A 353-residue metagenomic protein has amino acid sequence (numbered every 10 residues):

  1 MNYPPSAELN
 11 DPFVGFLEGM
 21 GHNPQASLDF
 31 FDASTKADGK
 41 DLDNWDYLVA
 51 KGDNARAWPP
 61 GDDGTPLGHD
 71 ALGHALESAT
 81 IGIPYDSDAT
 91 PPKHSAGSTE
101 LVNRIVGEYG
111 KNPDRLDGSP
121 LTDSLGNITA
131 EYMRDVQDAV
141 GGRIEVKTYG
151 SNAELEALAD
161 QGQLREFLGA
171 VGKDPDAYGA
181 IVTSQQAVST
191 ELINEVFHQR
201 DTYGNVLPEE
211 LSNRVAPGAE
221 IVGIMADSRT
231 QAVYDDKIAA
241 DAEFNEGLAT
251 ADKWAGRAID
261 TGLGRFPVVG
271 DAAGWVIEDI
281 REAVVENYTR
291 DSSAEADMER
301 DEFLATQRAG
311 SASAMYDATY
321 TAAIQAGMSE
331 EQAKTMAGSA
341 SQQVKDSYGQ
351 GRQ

Functional and structural regions predicted by a protein language model:
M1-Q353: Non-catalytic all-alpha helical scaffold/repeat segments
